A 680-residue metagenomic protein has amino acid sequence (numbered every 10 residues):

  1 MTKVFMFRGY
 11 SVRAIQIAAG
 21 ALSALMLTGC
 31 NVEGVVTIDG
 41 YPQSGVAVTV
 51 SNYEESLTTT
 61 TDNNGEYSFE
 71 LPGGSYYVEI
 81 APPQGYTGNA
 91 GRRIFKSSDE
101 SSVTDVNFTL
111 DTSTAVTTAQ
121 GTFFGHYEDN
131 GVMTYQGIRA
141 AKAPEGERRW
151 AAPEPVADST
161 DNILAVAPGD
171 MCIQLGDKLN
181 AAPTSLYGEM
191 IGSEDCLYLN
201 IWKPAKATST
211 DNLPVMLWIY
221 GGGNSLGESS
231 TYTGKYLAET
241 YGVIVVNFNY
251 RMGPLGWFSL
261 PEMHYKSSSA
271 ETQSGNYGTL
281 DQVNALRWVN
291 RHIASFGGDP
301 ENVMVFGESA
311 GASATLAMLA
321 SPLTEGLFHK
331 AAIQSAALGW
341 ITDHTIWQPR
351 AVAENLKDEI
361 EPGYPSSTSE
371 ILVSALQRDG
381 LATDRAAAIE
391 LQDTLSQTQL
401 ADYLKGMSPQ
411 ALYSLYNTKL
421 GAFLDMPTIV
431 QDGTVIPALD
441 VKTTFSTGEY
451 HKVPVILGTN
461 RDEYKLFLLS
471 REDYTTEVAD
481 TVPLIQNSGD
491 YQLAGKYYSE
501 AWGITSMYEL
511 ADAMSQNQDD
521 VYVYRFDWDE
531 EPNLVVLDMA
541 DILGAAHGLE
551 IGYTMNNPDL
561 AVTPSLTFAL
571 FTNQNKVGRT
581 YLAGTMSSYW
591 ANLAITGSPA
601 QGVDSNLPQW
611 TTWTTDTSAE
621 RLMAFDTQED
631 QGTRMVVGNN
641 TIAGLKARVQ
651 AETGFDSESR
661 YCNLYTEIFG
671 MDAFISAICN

Functional and structural regions predicted by a protein language model:
V32-I38, G65, F108: A short, amphipathic beta-strand motif
I38-E54, G73: Short, ordered, surface-exposed loop/turn motifs in non-cytosolic proteins
N52-E66, E70: Short, acidic Ser/Thr/Gly-rich low-complexity loop/linker segments typical of extracellular and cell-surface proteins
G74-G85: A short, solvent-exposed beta-strand micro-motif common in secreted/extracellular proteins
P83-V106: Structured interaction patches on ligand/partner-binding surfaces of diverse proteins
D111-N276, P300, S565-A583, G597-Q601 (+2 more regions): Non-catalytic accessory segments of hydrolases
T184-S185, R291, A317-A320, E325 (+2 more regions): Substrate-access "cap/lid" subdomains that shape and gate the entrance to catalytic or ligand-binding pockets
D512-N680: Mobile gating loops/cap/lid regions near enzyme active sites that modulate substrate access
